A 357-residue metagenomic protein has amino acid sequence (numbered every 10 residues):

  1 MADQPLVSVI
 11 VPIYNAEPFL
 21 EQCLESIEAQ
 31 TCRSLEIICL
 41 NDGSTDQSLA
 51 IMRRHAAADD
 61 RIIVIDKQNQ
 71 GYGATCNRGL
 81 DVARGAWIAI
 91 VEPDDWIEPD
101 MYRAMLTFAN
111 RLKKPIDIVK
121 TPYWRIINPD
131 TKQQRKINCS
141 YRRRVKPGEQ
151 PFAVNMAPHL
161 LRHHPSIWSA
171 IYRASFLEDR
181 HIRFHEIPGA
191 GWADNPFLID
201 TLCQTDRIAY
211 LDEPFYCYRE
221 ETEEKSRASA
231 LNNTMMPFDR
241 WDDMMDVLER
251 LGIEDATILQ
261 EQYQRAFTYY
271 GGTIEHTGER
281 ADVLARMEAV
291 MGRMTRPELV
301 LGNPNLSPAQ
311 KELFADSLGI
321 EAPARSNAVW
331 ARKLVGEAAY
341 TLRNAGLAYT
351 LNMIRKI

Functional and structural regions predicted by a protein language model:
P5-S8, E36, P196: Cell-envelope/extracellular polymer assembly enzymes that use nucleotide-activated donors
E25-S34: Short, acidic, metal-binding catalytic loop of nucleotide-sugar glycosyltransferases
S26, N41-A50, Q70, E92: A conserved acidic beta->alpha catalytic loop
K67-A83, W96: Glycine-rich, basic loop-to-helix element that forms the pyrophosphate-binding segment of sugar-nucleotide handling
Y72, P93-Y210, Y216-N232: Donor-binding/catalytic cores of nucleotide-activated saccharide and glycerol-phosphate transferases/polymerases
I88: Short aromatic/hydrophobic "clamp" motif used to bind/position activated sugar donors
E213-E221, R227-A256, Y269-L299: Catalytic core of nucleotide-sugar-dependent glycosyltransferases
H276-I357: Membrane-interface aromatic/basic loop that binds lipid-linked glycans or pyrophosphate carriers, typified by
